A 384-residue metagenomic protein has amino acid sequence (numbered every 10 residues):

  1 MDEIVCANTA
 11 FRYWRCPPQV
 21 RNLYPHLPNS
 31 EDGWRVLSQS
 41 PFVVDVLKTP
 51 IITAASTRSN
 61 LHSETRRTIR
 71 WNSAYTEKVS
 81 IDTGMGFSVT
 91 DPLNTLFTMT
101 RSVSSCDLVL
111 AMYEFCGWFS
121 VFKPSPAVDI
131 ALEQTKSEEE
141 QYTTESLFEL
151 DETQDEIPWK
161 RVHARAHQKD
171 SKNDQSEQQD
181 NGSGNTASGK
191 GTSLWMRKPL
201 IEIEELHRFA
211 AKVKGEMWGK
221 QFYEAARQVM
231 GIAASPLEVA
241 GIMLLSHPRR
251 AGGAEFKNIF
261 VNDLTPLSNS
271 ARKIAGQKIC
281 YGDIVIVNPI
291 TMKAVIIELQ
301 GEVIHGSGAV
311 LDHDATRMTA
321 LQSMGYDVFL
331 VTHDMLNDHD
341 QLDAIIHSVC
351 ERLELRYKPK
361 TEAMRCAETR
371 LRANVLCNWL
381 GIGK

Functional and structural regions predicted by a protein language model:
M1-M217, K360-T361, T369-K384: Short gly/ser-rich loop at a beta-strand->alpha-helix junction or flexible surface loop bordering the NTP-binding
D155-D174, Q178-D180, N185-K384: Surface segments flanking catalytic/ligand-binding clefts of nucleic-acid enzymes
